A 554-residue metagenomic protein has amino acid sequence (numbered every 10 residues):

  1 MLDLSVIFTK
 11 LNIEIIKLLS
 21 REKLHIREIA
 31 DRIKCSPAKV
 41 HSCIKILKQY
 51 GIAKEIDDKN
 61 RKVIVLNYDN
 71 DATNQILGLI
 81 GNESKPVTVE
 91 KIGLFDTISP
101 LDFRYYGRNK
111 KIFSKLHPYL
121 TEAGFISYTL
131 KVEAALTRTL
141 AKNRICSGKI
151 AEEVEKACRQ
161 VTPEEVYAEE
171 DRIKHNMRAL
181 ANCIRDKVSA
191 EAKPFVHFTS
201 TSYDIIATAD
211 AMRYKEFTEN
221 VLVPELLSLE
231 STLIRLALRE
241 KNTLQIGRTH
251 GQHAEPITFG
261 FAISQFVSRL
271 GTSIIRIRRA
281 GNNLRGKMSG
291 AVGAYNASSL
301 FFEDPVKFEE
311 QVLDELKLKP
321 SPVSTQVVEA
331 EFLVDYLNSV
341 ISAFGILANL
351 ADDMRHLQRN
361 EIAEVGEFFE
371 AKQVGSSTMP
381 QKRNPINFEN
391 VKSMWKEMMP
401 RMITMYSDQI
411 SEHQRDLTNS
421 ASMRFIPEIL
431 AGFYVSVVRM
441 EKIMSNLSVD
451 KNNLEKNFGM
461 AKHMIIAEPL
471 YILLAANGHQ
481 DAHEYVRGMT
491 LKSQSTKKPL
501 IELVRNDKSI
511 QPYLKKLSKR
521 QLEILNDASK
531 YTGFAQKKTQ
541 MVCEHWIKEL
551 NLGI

Functional and structural regions predicted by a protein language model:
M1-E14: Short alpha-helical segments that sit at the start of domains
R21-H25: Short capping segments at the starts of secondary-structure elements
E28-R32: A short acidic, leucine-rich amphipathic alpha-helix
K48-D57: A short, conserved structural fragment
K62-V89: Conserved segment of winged-helix/HTH DNA-binding domains
I92-S289, G293-Y295, D304-Q311, P320 (+4 more regions): A helix-coil-helix interface module used to build multimeric assemblies and to scaffold catalytic/cofactor sites
G93-K115, Y119, S377-I554: Catalytic-core signal marking the mid-to-C-terminal active-site face
S273, K319, T325-T418: Glycine-rich anion/phosphate-binding loop at the beta-strand->alpha-helix junction
